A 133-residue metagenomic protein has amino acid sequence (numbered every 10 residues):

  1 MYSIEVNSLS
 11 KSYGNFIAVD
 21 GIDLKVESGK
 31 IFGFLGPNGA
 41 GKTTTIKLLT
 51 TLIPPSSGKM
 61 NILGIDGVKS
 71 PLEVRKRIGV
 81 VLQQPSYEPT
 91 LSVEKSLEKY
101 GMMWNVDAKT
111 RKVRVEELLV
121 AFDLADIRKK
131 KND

Functional and structural regions predicted by a protein language model:
F16-I17, L72, K129: Short coil-to-beta microelement around the adenine-binding A-loop and adjacent beta1/P-loop entry of ABC ATPase
F32-F34, I46: Short hydrophobic beta-strand immediately N-terminal to the Walker A/P-loop
P37-G41: Walker A (P-loop) phosphate-binding loop of ABC-type ATPase nucleotide-binding domains
T50: Helix-to-loop junction immediately C-terminal to a conserved catalytic motif
G58-D66, E73-V74: Conserved ABC transporter NBD signature motif
E98, M102, K109-R128: Conserved ABC ATPase "signature" region
